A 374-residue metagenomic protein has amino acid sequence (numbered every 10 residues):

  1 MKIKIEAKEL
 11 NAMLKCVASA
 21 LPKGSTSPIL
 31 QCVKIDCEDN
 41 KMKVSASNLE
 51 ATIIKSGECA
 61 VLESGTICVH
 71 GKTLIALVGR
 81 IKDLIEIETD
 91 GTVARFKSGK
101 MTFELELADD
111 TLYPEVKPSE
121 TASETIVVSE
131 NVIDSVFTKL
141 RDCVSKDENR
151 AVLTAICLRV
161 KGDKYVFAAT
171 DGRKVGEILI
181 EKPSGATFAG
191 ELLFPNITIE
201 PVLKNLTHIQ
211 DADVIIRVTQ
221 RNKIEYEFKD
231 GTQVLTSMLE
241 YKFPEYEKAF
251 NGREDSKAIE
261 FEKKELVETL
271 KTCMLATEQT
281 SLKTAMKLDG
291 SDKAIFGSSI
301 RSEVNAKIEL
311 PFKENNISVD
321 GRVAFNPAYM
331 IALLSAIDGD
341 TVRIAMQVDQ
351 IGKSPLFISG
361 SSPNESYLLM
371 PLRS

Functional and structural regions predicted by a protein language model:
M1-S374: Structural preference for solvent-exposed beta-strand-turn elements and adjacent flexible terminal/loop segments within
